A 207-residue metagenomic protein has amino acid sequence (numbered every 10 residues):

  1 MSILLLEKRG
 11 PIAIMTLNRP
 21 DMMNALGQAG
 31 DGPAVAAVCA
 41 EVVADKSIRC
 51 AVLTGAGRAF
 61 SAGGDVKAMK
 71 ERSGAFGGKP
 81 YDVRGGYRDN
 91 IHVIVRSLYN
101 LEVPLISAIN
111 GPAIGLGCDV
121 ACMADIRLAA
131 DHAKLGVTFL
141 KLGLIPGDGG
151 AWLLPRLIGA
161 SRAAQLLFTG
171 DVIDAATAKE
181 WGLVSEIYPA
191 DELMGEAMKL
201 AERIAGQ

Functional and structural regions predicted by a protein language model:
M1-A56: Conserved CoA-thioester-binding segment of acyl-CoA-metabolizing enzymes
M15, L53, D65, V120-A121 (+2 more regions): Hydrophobic/aromatic residues within transmembrane alpha-helices of multi-pass small-molecule transporters
M22, G55-S97, A113, G143: Glycine- (often His-adjacent) and acidic-residue-rich active-site loop that binds/positions the CoA thioester
G30-A34, N90, S97, E196: Charged catalytic carboxylate motif
R58, H92-L142, P146: Glycine-rich beta-to-alpha active-site loop
G115, D171-T177: Acidic, divalent-metal-coordinating active-site segment for phosphoryl/phosphodiester hydrolysis, typified by short
L128-A133, S161, A175, V184-Q207: C-terminal long alpha-helix characteristic of the crotonase
W152-S161: Hydrophobic, secondary-structure "cap" segments at the distal end of domains
